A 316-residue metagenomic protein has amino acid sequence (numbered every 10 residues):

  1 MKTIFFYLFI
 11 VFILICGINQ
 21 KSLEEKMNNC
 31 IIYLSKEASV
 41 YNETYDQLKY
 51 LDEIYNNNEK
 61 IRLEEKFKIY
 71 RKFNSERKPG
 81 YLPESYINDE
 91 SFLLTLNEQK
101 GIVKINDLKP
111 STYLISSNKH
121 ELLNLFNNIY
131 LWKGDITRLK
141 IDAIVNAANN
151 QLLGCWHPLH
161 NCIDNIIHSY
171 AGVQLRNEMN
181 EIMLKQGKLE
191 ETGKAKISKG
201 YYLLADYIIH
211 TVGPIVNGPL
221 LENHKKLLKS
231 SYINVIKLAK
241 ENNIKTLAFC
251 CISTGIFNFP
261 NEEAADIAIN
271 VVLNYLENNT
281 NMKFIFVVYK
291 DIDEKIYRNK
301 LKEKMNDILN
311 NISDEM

Functional and structural regions predicted by a protein language model:
I4-I15: Cleavable N-terminal signal peptides of Sec/SRP-targeted secreted and luminal proteins
I13-M316: Macrodomain-like recognition of ADP-ribose-binding/processing modules
